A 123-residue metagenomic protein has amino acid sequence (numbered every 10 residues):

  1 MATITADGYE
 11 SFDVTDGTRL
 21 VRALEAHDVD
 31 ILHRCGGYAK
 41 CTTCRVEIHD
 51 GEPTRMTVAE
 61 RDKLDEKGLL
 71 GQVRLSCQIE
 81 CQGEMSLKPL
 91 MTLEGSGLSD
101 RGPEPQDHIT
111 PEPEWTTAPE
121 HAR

Functional and structural regions predicted by a protein language model:
M1-R34, Y38-R123: Signature of N-terminal electron-transfer/Fe-S-associated modules in redox systems
